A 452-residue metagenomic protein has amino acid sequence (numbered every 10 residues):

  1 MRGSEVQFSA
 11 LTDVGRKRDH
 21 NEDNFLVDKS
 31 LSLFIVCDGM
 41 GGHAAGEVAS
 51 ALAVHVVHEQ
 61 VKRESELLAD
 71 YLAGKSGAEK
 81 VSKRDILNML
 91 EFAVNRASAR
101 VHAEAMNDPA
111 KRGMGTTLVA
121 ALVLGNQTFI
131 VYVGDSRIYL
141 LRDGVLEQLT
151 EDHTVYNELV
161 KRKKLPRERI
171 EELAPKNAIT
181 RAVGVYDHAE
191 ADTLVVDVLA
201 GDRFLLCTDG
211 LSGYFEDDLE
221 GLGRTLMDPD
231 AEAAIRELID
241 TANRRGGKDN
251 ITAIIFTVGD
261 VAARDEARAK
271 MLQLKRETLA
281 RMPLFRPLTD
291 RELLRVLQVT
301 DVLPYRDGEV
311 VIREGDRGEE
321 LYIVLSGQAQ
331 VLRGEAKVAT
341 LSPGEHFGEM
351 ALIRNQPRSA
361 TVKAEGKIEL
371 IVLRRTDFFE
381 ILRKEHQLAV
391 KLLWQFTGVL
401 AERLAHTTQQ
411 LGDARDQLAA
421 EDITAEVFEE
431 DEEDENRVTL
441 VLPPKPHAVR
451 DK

Functional and structural regions predicted by a protein language model:
M1-L303, Q328, Q356, G398 (+2 more regions): PP2C/PPM-type serine/threonine phosphatase catalytic domain
A110, I130-V131, E309-D316, R333 (+3 more regions): Short histidine-centered beta-strand/loop micro-motifs that create catalytic or ligand/metal-coordination sites
Y132, L205, P287, P304 (+4 more regions): Short aromatic/basic micro-patch
V145, G210, K337, D377-F378: Short, well-ordered alpha-helical scaffold segment located in the soluble/lumenal catalytic or ligand-binding core
A280-G334, L341-P343, F347: Regulatory nucleotide-sensing modules
L293, T376-L418: A small-molecule sensor/coupling module
V338-W394: Cyclic-nucleotide recognition modules
A414-K452: Phosphate-/nucleic-acid-contacting segments
